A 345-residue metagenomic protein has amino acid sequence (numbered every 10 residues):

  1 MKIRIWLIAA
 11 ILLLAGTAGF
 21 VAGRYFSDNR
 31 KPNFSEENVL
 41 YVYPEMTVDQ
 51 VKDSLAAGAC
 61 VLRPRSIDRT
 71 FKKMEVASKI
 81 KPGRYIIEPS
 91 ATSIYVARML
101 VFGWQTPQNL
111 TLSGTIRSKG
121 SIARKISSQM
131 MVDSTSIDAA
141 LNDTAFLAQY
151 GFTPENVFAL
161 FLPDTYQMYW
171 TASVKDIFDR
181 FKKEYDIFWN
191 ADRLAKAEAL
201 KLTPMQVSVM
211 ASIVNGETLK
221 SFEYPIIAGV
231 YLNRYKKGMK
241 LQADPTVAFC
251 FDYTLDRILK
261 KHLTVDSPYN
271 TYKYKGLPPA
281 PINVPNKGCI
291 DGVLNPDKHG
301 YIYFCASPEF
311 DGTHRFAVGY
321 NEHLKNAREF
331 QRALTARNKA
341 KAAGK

Functional and structural regions predicted by a protein language model:
M1-A9, E37, Y41-P44, D53-A59 (+4 more regions): Intrinsic structural disorder
M1-E36: N-terminal type II signal-anchor transmembrane helix that functions as the membrane-insertion/stop-transfer segment
M1-I3, Q105-T106, G114, T254: Generic structural signal for short, solvent-exposed loop/turn connectors between secondary structure elements
W6-A9, E37-V42, S78-I80, K119-S121 (+4 more regions): Short low-complexity stretches enriched in small and charged residues
A10-A15, G58-A59, P82-R84, S136-L141 (+2 more regions): N-terminal start-of-chain detector that recognizes signal peptides and the immediate post-cleavage beginning
G23-F188: Signal peptide-directed extracytoplasmic domains
T47, S128-T135, L147-K345: Bacterial extracytoplasmic/cell-wall-associated proteins, especially those involved in peptidoglycan
